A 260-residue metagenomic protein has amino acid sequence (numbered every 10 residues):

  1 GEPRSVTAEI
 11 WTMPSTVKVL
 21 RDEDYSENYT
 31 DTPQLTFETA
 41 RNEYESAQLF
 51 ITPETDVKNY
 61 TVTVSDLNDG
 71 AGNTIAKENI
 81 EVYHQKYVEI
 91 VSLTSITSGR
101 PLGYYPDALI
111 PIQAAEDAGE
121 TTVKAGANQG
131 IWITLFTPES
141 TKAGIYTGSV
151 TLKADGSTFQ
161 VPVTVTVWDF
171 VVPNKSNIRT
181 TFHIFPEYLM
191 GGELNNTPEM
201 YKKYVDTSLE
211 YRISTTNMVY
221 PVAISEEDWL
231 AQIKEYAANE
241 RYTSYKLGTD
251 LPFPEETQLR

Functional and structural regions predicted by a protein language model:
G1-D31, E54-I133: Surface-exposed binding patches on compact interaction domains or structured appendages
G1-L35, T55-D56, S157-N195: Long, low-complexity ectodomains and other extracytoplasmic segments of secretory-pathway proteins
D31, N42-Q48, Q129-G130, T141-S149: Short, solvent-exposed loop/turn segments enriched in Ser/Thr/Gly
Q34-N42, T122-A125, E139: Short, solvent-exposed beta-strand/turn "edge" segments of beta-rich domains on protein surfaces
T39, I51-P53, A154: Non-cytosolic beta-sheet module surface loops
S46-T52, T134-F136: Short edge beta-strand/loop segments characteristic of extracellular beta-sandwich folds
E54, F136-A143: Short, surface-exposed loop/turn segments at beta-strand-coil junctions that are enriched for proline with nearby
Y105, L109-I110, A115-D117, A127 (+3 more regions): Aromatic-lined carbohydrate-binding surfaces of glycoside hydrolases
